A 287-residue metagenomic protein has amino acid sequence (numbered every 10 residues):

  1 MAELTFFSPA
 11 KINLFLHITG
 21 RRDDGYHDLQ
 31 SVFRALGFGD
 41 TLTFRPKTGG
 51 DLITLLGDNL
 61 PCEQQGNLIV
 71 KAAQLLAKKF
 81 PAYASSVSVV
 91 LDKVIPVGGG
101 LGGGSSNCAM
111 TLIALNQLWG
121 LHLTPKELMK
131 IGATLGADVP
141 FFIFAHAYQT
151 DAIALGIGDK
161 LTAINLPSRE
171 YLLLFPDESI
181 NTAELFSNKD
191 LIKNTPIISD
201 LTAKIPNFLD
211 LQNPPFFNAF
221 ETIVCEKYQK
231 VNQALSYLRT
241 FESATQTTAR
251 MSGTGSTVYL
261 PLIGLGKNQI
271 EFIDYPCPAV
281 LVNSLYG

Functional and structural regions predicted by a protein language model:
M1-G99, Q117, L121-K126, A147 (+2 more regions): ATP-binding N-lobe of GHMP and related small-molecule kinases
S31-F33, M129, D159-N165: A generic local secondary-structure boundary/capping motif
D40-F44, D138-I143, V258-L260: Short beta-strand scaffold segments in enzyme catalytic cores
G49-C62, T111, A133, F208-N218: Short, basic/glycine-rich phosphate-binding loops at helix/coil junctions that contact nucleotide phosphates
S85, C108, L112-G156: Contiguous, small/hydrophobic- and glycine-enriched helical/loop subdomains that border and often "cap" functional
V90-W119, A137, T248-L262: Glycine/serine-rich anion-binding loops at beta->alpha junctions that coordinate negatively charged ligand groups
F144, Y148-T248, L265, I270-Y275 (+1 more regions): Conserved, helical-rich catalytic subdomain that frames metal- and/or nucleotide-binding sites in enzyme alpha/beta
